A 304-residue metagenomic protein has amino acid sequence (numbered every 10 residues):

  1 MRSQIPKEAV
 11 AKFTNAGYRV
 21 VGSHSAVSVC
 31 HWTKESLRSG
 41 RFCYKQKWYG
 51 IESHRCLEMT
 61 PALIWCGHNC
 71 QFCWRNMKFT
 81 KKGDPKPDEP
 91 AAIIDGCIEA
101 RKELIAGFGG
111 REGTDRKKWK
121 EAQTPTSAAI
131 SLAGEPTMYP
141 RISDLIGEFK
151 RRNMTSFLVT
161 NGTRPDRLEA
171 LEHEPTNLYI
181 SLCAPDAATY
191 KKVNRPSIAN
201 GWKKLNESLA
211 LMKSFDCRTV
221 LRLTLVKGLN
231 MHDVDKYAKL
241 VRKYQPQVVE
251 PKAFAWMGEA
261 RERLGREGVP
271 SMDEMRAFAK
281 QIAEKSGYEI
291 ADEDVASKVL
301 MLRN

Functional and structural regions predicted by a protein language model:
M1-E103: Flexible, acidic/Gly-rich N-terminal and inter-domain linker regions that tether and position cofactor-handling modules
M1-K47, K213-D216, L225-N304: Auxiliary Fe-S-binding modules of radical SAM enzymes
V27, L57, A128, T219 (+1 more regions): A broad, low-specificity signal marking well-ordered, structured residues that form hydrophobic/aromatic
H54, Q123-P125, D294-K298: Short Gly/Ser/Thr- and Asp/Glu-enriched loop/turn motifs at secondary-structure junctions
R75, E112-D115, K298: Short amphipathic alpha-helical segments embedded in low-complexity Lys/Glu-rich regions
A92-A122: Short Fe-S-cluster ligation motifs
R111-G265, P270-D273: Conserved AdoMet/S-adenosylmethionine-binding subsite of the radical SAM
